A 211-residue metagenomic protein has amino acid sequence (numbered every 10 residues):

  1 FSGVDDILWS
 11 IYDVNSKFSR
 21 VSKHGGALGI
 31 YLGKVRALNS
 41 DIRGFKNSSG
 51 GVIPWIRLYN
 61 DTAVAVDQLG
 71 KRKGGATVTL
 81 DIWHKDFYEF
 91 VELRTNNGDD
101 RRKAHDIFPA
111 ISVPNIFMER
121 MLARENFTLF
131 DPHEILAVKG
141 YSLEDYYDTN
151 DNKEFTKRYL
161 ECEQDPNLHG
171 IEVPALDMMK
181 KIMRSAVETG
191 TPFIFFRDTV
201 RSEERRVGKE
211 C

Functional and structural regions predicted by a protein language model:
G3-K209: Active-site cavity-forming subdomains of large catalytic enzyme subunits
